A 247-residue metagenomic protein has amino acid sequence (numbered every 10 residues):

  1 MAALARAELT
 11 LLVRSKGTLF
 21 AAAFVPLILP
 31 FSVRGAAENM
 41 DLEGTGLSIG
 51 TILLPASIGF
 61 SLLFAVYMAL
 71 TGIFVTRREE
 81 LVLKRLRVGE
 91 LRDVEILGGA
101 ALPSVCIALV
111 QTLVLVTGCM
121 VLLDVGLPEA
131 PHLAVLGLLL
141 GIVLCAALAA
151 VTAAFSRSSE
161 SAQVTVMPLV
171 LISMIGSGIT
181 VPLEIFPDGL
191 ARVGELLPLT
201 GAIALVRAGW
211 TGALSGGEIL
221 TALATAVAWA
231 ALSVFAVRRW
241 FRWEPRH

Functional and structural regions predicted by a protein language model:
A3, A7-L11, K84-V88, R157 (+3 more regions): Short amphipathic alpha-helical coupling elements at transmembrane boundaries
R6-V25, L220, H247: Membrane-interface helix starts
R14-M40, G50-A69, V110, P168-I175 (+1 more regions): Hydrophobic alpha-helical transmembrane segments of multi-pass membrane transport/permease proteins
F24-V25, F31-M40, A153-L196, T200: Transmembrane helix segments
I28-S32, I49-L122: Hydrophobic alpha-helical transmembrane segments of multi-pass membrane transport proteins
E43-G44, G126-P128, S177-L232: Membrane-interfacial helix-loop-helix junctions in multi-pass membrane proteins
D93, L97-L171, A213-V227, A231-F235: Alpha-helical transmembrane segments and their short interhelical loops
W240-H247: Short cytosolic juxtamembrane segments of multi-pass membrane proteins
